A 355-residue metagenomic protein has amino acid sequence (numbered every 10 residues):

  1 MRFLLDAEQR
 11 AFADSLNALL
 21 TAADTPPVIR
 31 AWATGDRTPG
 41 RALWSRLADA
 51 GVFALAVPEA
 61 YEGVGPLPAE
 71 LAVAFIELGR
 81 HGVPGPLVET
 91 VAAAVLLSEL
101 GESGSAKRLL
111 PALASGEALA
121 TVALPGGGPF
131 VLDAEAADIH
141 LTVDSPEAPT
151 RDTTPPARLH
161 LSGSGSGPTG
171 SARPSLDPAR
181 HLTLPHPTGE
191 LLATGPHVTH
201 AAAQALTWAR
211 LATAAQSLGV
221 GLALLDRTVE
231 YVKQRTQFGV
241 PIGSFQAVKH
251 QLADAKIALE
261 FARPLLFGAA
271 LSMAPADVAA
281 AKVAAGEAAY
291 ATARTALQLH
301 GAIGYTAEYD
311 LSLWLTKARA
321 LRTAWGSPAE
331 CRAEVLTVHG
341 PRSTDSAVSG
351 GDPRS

Functional and structural regions predicted by a protein language model:
M1-G79, T207-S355: Alpha-helical interface subdomain recognition
L55-V57, V88-V91, T121-A123, E147 (+2 more regions): Short beta-strands and strand-loop turn motifs
V73, E77, A92-L96, R108: Generic beta-strand or strand-like secondary-structure segments
L78, G82, L97, V122-A123 (+3 more regions): Alpha-helix C-terminal capping segments
G85-E102: N-terminal glycine-rich flavin-associated loop
V95, S103-D226, S346-S355: FAD-binding core of flavoproteins
